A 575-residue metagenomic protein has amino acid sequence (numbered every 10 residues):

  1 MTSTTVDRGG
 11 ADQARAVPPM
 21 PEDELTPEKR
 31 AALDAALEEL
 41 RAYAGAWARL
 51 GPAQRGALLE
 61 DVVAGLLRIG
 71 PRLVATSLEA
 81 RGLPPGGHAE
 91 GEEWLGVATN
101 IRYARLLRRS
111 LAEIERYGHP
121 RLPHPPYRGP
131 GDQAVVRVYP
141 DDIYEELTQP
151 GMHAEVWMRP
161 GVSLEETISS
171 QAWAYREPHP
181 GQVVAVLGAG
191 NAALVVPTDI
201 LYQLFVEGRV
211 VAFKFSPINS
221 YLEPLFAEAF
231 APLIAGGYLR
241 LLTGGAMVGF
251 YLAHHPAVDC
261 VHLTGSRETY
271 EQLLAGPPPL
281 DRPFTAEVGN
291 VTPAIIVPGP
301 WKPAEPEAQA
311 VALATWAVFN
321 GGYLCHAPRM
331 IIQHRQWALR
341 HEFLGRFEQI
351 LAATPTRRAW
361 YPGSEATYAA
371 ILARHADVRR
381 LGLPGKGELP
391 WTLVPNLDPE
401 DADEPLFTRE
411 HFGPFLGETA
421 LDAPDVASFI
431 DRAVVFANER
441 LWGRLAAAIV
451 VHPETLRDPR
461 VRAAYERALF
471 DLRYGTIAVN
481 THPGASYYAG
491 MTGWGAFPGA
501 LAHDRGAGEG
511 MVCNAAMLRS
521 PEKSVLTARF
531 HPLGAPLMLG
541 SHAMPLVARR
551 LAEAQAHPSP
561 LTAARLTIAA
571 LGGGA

Functional and structural regions predicted by a protein language model:
T2-E166, Q203, S216-P217, A229-I234 (+1 more regions): N-terminal Rossmann-like NAD(P)+-binding subdomain of aldehyde/semialdehyde dehydrogenases
L50, A57, I69, H254-H255 (+8 more regions): Catalytic cores of nucleotide-enabled group-transfer and carboxylate-activating enzymes in metabolic and assembly-line
A57, I430-M538: C-terminal core of ALDH-fold dehydrogenases
E177-V183: A short, charged/proline- and glycine-enriched loop that marks the coil->beta-strand transition at the N-terminal
V183, P217, F230-R335, G499-A500 (+1 more regions): Conserved NAD(P)+-binding/catalytic subdomain of aldehyde/semialdehyde dehydrogenases
P197-E207, V434: Histidine-anchored nucleotide/phosphate-binding helix
E207-I218, Y238, R282-P298, A317-F343 (+4 more regions): Short loop-to-beta-strand entry elements in the cores of soluble alpha/beta enzymes
F319, C325, R335-L445, I449 (+1 more regions): NAD(P)-dependent aldehyde/semialdehyde dehydrogenase
